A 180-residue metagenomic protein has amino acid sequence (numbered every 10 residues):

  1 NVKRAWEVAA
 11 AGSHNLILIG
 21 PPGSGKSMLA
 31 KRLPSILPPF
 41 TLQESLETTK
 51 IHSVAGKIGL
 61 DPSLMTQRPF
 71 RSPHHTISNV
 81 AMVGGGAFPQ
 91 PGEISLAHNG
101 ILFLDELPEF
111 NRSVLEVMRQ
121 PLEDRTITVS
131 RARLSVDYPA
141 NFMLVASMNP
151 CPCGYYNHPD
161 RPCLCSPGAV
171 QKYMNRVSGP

Functional and structural regions predicted by a protein language model:
N1-I17, S24-S27, S130: Peripheral, non-AAA+ core regions of ATP-driven protein-machinery
E7, S63-P69, N79-L102, S135: Conserved alpha-helical scaffold flanking the Walker A/P-loop in AAA+ ATPase domains
L16-P62, D124: Walker A/P-loop
G20, G84, E106: The Walker A (P-loop) glycine that initiates the GxxxxGKT/S ATP-binding motif of P-loop NTPases
G23-S24, I36-P38, H52, P108-E109 (+3 more regions): Conserved nucleotide-binding/hydrolysis micro-motifs of P-loop NTPases
F70-R71, P89-N99, S130-P150, D160-R161 (+1 more regions): AAA+/SF3 P-loop NTPase mechanochemical coupling elements
H74, S78, Q90-E123, Y155-H158 (+1 more regions): Conserved AAA+/SF3 P-loop NTPase catalytic/coupling segment centered on the Walker-B
E116-Y138, N157-R176: Substrate-gripping "pore-loop 1 plus following alpha2 helix"
